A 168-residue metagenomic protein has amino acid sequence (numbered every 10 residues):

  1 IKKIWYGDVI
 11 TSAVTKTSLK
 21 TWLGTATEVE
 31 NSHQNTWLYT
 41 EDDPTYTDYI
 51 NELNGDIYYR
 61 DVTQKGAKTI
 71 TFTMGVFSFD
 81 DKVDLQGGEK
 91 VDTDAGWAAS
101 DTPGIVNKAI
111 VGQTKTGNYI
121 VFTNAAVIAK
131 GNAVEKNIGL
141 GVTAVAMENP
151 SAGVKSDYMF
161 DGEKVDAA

Functional and structural regions predicted by a protein language model:
I1-K82, T123-N137: Solvent-exposed edge beta-strands and adjacent loop segments that serve as assembly or binding interfaces
T15-L23, V91-S100: Low-complexity, polar-biased intrinsically disordered regions enriched in Pro/Ser/Thr/Gly
G24, G88, T116-G117, G162: Intrinsic-disorder/low-complexity loop/linker signature
N51-E52, T114, N149: Acidic surface patches and DE-rich sequence motifs
T69-T73, A109-V111, G141-V145: Beta-strand secondary-structure signal
G75-A99: Charged, amphipathic alpha-helical segments
G96-G131: Acidic-leaning, charged glycine-interspersed low-complexity segments
G117-A168: Mixed-charge, glycine-accented linear interaction segment located at domain edges/termini
